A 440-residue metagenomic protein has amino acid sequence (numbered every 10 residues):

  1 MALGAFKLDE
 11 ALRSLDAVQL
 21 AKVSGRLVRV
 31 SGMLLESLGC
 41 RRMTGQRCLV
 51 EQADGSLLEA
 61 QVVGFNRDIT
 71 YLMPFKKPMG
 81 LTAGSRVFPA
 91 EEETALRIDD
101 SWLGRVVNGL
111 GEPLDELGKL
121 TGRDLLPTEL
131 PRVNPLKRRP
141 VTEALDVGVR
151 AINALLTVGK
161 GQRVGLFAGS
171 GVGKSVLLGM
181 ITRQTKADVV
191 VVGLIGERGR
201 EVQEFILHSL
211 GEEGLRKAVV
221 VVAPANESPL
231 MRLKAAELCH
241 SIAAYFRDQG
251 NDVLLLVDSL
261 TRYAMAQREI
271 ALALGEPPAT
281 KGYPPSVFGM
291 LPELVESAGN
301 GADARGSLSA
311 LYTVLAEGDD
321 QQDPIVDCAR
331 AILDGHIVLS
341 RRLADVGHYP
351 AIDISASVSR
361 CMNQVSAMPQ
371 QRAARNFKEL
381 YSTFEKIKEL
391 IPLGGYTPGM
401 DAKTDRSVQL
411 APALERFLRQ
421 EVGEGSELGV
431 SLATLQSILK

Functional and structural regions predicted by a protein language model:
M1-R105, L110-L114: N-terminal accessory targeting/assembly segments
K7-L12, F88-A90, V147-I152, C239 (+1 more regions): Phosphate-interacting basic helix/loop segments used at nucleotide- and nucleic-acid interfaces
V23, L58, A83, W102 (+4 more regions): Residue-level signal for beta-strand positions within conserved beta-sheet cores that form or flank
V23, S31, T44, W102 (+6 more regions): A generic structural signal for well-ordered coil/turn residues at beta-strand boundaries that shape enzyme active-site
R29-S31, G39, Q52-D54, G64 (+12 more regions): Flexible glycine-/small-residue-rich
S56-E59, T94-I98, P113-K119, L136-T142 (+3 more regions): Active-site phosphate-binding and catalytic loops of NTP-dependent enzymes
S85-V87, T94, L114-Q162, S175-M180 (+2 more regions): P-loop NTPase nucleotide-binding/switch module
A154-L155, G161-K440: P-loop NTPase catalytic core
